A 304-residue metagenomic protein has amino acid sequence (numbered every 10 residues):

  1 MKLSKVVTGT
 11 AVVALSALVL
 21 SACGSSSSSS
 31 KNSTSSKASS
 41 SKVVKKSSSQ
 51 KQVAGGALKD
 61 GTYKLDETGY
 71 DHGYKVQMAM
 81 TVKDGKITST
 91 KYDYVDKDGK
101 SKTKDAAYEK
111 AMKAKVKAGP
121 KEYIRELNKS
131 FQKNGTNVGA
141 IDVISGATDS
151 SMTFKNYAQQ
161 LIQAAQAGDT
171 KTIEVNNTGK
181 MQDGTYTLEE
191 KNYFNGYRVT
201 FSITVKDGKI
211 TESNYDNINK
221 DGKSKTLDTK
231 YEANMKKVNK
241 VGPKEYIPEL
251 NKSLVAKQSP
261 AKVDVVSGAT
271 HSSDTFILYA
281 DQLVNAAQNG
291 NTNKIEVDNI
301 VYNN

Functional and structural regions predicted by a protein language model:
M1-S21: Sec-dependent bacterial lipoprotein signal peptides
K5-V6, S21-S47: Bacterial lipoprotein signal-peptidase II cleavage site
K51-D60, D66-K180, E190-N304: Active-site- and interface-proximal helix/loop "cap" or "latch" segments in soluble metabolic and energy-transducing
Y186: Cofactor-binding beta-sheet edge motifs in enzyme active sites
